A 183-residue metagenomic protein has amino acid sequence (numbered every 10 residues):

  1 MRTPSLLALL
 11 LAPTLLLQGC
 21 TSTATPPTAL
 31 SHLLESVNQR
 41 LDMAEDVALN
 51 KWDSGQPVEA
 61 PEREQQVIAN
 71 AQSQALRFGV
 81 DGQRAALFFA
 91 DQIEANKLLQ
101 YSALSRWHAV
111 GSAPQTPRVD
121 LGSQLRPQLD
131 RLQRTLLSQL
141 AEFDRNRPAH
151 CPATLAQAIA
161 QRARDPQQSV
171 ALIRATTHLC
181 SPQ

Functional and structural regions predicted by a protein language model:
M1-L9: Bacterial N-terminal signal peptides that target proteins for export
A24-E62: Immediate post-signal-peptide N-terminus of mature secreted/exported proteins
Q56-R84, F88-L99: Alpha-helical segments in soluble extracytoplasmic regions
V58-Q74, S112-Q124, A149-R164: Charge-rich, acidic-biased intrinsically disordered regions
G82-R147: Surface-exposed, polar helix/loop patches in the mature regions of secreted/periplasmic/lumenal proteins that form
L140-Q183: Glycine-rich, aromatic-bearing surface loops/beta-hairpins
